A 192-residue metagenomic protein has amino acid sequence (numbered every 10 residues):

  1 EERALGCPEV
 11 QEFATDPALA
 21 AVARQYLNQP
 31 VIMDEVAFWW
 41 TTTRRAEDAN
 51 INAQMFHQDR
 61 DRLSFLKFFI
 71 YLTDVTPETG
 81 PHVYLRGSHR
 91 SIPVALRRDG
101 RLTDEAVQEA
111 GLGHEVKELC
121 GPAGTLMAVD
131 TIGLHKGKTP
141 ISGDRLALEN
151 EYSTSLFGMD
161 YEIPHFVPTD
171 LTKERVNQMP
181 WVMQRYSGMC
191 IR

Functional and structural regions predicted by a protein language model:
E1-Q54: Non-heme Fe(II)-dependent double-stranded beta-helix
Q29-I32, Q54-D61, L72-P81, G87-R90: Active-site region of the double-stranded beta-helix
W39-T41, D61, V75-P77, H89-R90 (+2 more regions): Short, solvent-exposed loop/turn segments at secondary-structure junctions
W40-R45, P77-E105: Glycine-rich, pocket-lining loop/helix-strand segments that form or immediately flank
D61-P77, C120-G121, A128, E151-T154: Short, conserved beta-strand element in jelly-roll/cupin
K67, H82, R145-A147: Structural motif
R90-R192: Conserved double-stranded beta-helix
